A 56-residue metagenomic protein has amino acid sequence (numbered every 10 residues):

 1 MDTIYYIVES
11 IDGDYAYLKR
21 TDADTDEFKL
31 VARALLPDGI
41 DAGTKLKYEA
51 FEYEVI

Functional and structural regions predicted by a protein language model:
M1-G13: Structural detector for short beta-strands of small beta-barrel domains
T3-Y5, F28-L30, K45: Well-ordered beta-strand positions in beta-sheet-rich domains
D14-L18: Short aromatic-glycine-enriched beta-strand elements
D26-D38: Beta-strand/loop nucleic-acid-binding surfaces
L35-Y48: Short nucleic-acid-contacting surface segments enriched for D/E, G, S/T with interspersed K/R
A50-I56: Short, Lys/Arg- and Gly-enriched loop/turn segments at beta-strand edges
